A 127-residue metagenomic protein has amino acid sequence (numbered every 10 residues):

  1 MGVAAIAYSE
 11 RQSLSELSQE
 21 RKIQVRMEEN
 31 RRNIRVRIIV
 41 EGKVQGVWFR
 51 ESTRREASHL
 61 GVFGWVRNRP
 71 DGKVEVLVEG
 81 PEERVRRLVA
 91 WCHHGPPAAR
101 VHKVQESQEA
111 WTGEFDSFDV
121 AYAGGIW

Functional and structural regions predicted by a protein language model:
G2-W127: Intrinsically disordered, low-complexity, mixed-charge
